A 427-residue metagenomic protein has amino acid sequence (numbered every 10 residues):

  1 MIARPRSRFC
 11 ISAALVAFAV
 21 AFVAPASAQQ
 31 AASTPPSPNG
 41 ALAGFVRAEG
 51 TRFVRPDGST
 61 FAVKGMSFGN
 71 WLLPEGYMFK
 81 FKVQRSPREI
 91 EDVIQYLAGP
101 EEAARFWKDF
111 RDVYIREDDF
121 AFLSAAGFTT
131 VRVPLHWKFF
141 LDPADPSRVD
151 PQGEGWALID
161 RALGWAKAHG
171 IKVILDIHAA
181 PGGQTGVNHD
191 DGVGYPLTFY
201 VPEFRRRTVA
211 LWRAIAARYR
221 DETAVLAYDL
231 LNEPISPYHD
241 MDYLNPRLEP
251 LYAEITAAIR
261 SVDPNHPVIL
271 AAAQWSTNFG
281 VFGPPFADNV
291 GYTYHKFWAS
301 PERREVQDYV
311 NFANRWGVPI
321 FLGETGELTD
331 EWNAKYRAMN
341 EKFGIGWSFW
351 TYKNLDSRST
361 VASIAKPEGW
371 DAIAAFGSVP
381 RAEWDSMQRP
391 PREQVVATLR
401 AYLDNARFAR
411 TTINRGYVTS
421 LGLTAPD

Functional and structural regions predicted by a protein language model:
I2-A14: Bacterial N-terminal signal peptides that target proteins for export
S12-F22: Bacterial N-terminal signal peptides
A26-A28: Boundary at the C-terminal end of the N-terminal hydrophobic targeting segment
A32-G44: N-terminal low-complexity, Pro/Thr/Ser-rich intrinsically disordered segments that act as propeptides or flexible
P38, E49-R55, T60-V63, S67-P267 (+1 more regions): Active-site mouth of glycoside hydrolases
L42-V46, R206-N354, S359-P380: Extracellular glycoside hydrolase catalytic/binding regions
S86, G99, R116, T329 (+2 more regions): Helix N-terminus capping/helix-initiation residues
G346-S348, K353-D427: Extended, alpha-helix-rich binding/interface surfaces that flank or overlap catalytic cores and mediate recognition
